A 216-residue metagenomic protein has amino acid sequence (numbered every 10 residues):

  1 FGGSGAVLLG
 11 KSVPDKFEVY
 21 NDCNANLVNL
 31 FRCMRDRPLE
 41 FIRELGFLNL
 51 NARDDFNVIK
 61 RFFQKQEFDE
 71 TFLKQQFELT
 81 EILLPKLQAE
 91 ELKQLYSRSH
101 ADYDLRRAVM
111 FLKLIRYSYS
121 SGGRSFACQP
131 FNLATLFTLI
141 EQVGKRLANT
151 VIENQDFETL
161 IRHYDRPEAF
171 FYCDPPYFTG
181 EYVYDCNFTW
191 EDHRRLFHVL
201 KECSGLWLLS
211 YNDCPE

Functional and structural regions predicted by a protein language model:
F1-K11, E18-A25, F31, L112-Y119 (+3 more regions): Conserved proline-anchored active-site loop of SAM-dependent methyltransferases that bridges a beta-strand
G2-A6, L136-L139, Y211-P215: Short, polar loop motifs at secondary-structure junctions
A6, R107, I152-Q155, E191 (+1 more regions): Short, well-structured alpha-helical interface segments that form or flank functional binding sites
L8, I140, I161, H193-L200: Short amphipathic alpha-helical segments and helix-helix/interface helices
L9-V151: Class I S-adenosyl-L-methionine-dependent methyltransferase module
R43, K145, R162-H163, H198: Replace "anionic and nucleotidyl ligands
A134, T138-E153, D165-F170, C186 (+1 more regions): Conserved catalytic alpha/beta core of Sir2/sirtuin-type deacylases, generalized to analogous enzyme cores that bind
P167-E216: Conserved acidic-Pro-Pro-aromatic motif
